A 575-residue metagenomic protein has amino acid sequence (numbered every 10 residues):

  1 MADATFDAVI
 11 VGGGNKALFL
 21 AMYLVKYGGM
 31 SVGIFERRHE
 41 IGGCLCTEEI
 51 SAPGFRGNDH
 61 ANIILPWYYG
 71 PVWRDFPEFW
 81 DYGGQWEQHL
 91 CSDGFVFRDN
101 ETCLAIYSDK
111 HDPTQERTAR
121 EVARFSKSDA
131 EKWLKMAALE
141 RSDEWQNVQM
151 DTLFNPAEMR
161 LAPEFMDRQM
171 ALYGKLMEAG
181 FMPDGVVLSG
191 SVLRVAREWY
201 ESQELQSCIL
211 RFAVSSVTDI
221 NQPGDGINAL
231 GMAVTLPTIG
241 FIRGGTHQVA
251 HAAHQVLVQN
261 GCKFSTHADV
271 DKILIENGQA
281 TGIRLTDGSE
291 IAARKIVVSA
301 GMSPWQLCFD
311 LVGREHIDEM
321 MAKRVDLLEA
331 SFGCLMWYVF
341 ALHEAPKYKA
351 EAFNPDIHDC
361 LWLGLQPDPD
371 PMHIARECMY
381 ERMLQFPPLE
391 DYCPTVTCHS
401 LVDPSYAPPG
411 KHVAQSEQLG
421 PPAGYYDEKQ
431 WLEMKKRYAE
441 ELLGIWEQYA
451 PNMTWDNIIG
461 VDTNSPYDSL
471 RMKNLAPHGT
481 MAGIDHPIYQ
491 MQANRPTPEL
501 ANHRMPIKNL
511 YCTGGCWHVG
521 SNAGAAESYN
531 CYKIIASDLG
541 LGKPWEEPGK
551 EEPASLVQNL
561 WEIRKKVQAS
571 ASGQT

Functional and structural regions predicted by a protein language model:
M1-A8, K26-G29, M491, K543-T575: Extreme N-terminal leader/targeting segments of oxidoreductases
A2-T152: N-terminal glycine-rich phosphate/pyrophosphate-binding loop and immediately adjacent elements
R141-N260, N474-Q490: Active-site/ligand-binding neighborhood in enzyme catalytic cores
S202-S216, L389-T397, P451-H518: A glycine-rich dinucleotide-binding beta-alpha-beta segment and adjacent secondary-structure elements that constitute
L236, F241-I242, D271-A407: Mid-domain catalytic core of redox enzymes that form a hydrophobic substrate pocket/lid adjacent to a catalytic redox
L257-V270: A conserved beta-strand/loop element that lines the FAD pocket in flavoprotein oxidoreductases
A345-P346, R382-L389, L432-L470: Flavin-binding catalytic cores
G515-A536: A conserved FAD-binding loop/helix module that cradles the flavin
